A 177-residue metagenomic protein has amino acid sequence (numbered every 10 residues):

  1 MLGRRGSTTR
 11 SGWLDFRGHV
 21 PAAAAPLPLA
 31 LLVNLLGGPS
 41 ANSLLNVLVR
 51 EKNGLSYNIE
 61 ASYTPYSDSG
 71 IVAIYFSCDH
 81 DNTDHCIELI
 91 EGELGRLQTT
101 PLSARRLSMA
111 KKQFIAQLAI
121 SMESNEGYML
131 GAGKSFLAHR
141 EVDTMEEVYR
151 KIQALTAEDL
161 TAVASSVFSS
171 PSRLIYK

Functional and structural regions predicted by a protein language model:
M1-N42: His/Glu-based metal-binding/catalytic segments typifying zinc-dependent metallopeptidases
M1-R4, N58-T64: Short beta-strand/turn micro-motifs at beta-sheet edges
R5-T8, T64-G70, E141-V142: Short, flexible turn/loop "capping" segments at secondary-structure junctions
L14, A30-L32, V49, I74 (+3 more regions): Buried hydrophobic packing residues in well-ordered domains
F16-G18, F76-C78, K177: Short beta-strand-to-loop capping motifs
L36-L55: M16/MPP (pitrilysin/insulinase) zinc-metallopeptidase core fold and M16-derived inactive scaffolds
P39-S40, E60, T64-S121: M16/insulysin-pitrilysin zinc metalloprotease superfamily fold
A110-K177: C-terminal regions of mature proteins
